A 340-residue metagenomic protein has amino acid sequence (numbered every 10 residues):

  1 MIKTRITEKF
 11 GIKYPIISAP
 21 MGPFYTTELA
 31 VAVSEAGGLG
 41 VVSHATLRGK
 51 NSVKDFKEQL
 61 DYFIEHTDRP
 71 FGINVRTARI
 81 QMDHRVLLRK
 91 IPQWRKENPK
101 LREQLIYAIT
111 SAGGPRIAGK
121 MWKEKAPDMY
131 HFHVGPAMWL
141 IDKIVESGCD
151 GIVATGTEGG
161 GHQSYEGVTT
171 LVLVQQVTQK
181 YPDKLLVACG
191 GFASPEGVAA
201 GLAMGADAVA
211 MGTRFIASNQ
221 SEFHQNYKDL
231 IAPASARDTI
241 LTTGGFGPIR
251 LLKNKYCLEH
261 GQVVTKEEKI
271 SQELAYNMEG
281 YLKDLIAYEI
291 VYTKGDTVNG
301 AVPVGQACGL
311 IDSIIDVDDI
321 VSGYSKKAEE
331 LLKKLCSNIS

Functional and structural regions predicted by a protein language model:
M1-D183: Active-site entrance/lid segments in N-terminal catalytic domains of soluble metabolic enzymes
F24, G191-A193: Residue-level detector of alpha-helix initiation sites
Q163-L185, A193-S340: Conserved active-site-proximal phosphate/metal-binding subdomains
